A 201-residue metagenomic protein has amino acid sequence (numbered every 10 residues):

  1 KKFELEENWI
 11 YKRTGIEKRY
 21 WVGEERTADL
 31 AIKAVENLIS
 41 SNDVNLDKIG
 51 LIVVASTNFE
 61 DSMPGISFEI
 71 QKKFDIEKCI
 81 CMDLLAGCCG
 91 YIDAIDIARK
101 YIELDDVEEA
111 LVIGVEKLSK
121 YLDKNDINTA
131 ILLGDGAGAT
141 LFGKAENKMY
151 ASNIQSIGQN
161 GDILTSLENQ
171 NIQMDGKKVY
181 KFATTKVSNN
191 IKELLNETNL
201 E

Functional and structural regions predicted by a protein language model:
K1-E24, N125-T185, N189-E193: Condensing-enzyme catalytic core mediating Claisen C-C bond formation in acyl metabolism
F3-W9, D61-D75, L111-L118, D162-S166: Acidic-glycine-rich active-site phosphate/pyrophosphate-binding loop
N8, N45-L51, K78-I80, E108-E109 (+1 more regions): Short acidic capping loops at alpha-helix termini that bridge into adjacent secondary structure
Y11-R13, E17-D29, T57-E109: Conserved catalytic cysteine-centered active-site region of acyl-thioester-dependent Claisen-condensing enzymes
A34-G50, N190-E201: Phosphate/pyrophosphate-binding loops at sites that engage ATP/ADP/AMP, CoA/4′-phosphopantetheine, polyphosphate
A55-E60, A86-C89, G114-S119, Q155: Acidic, glycine-rich active-site loops and adjacent beta-strand->loop/helix elements that engage anionic groups
E103-G134: Flexible, glycine-rich active-site loops centered on histidine and acidic residues that chelate a metal or position
